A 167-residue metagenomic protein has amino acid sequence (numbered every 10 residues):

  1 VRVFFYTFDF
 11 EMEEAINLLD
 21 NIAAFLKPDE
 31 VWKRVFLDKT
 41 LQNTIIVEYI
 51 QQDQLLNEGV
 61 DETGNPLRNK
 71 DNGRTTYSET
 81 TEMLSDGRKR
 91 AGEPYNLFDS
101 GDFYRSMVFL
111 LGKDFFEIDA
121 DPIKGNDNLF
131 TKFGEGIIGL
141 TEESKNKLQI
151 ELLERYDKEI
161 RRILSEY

Functional and structural regions predicted by a protein language model:
R2-Y167: Short, Lys/Arg-rich flexible segments
